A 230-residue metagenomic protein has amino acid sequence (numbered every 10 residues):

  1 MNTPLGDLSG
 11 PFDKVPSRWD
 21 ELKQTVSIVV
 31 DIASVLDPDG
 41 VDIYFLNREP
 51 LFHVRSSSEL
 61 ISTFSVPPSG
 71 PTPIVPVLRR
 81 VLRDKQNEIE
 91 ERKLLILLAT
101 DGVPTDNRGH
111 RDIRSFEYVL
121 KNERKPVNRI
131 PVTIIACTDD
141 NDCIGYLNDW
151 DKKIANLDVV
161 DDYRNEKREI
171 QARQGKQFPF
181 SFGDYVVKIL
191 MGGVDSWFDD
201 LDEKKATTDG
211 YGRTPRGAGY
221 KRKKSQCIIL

Functional and structural regions predicted by a protein language model:
M1-L230: Acidic, low-complexity intrinsically disordered regions
